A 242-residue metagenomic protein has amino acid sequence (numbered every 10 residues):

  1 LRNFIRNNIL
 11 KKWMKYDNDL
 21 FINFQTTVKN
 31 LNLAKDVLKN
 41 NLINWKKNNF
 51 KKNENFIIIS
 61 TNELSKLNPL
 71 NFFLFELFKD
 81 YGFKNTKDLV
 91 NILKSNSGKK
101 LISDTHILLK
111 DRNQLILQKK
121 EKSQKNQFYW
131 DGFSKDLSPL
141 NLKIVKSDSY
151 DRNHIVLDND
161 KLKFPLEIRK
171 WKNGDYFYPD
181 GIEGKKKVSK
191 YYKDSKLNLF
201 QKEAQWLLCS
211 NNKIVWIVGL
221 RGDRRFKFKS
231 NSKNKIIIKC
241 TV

Functional and structural regions predicted by a protein language model:
L1-F4: Long, charge-dense, solvent-exposed interaction surfaces that engage phosphate-rich ligands
N7-Y16, I22-V242: AMP-forming adenylation/ATP pyrophosphatase catalytic core
